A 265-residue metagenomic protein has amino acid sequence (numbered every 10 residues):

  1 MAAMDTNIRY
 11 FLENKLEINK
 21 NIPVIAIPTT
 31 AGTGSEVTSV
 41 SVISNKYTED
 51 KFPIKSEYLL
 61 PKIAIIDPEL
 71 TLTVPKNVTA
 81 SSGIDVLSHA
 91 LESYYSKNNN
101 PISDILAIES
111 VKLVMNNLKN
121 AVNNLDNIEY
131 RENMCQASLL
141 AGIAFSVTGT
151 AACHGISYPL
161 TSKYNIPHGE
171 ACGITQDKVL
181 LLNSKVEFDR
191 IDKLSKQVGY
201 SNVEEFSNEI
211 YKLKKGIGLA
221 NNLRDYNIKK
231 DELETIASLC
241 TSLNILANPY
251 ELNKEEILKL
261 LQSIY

Functional and structural regions predicted by a protein language model:
M1-E69: Glycine/threonine-rich beta-strand-loop-alpha-helix active-site module that forms ligand/phosphate-binding
V40-T148, P249, E255: Carboxylate- and glycine-rich phosphate/diphosphate-binding segment that chelates Mg2+/Mn2+
S93-K212: Active-site segments that bind and position negatively charged phosphate/pyrophosphate groups
G199-Y265: C-terminal charged capping/lid subdomain of soluble metabolic enzymes
